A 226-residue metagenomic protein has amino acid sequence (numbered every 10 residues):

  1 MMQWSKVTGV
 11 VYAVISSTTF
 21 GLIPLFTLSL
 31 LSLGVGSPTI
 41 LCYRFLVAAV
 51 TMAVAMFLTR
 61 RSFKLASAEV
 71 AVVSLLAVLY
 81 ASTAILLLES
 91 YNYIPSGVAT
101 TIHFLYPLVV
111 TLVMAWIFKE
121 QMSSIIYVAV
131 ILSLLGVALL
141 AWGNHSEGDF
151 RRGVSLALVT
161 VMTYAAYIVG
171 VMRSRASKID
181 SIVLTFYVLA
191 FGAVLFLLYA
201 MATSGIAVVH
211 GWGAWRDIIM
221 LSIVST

Functional and structural regions predicted by a protein language model:
M1-Y43, V78, S82, L86 (+2 more regions): Glycine-/small-residue-enriched transmembrane alpha-helix faces in small-molecule transporters and effluxers
G9-A13, S17, V72-V73, A77 (+6 more regions): Residue-level signature of transmembrane alpha-helical cores of multipass secondary-active transporters and flippases
T19, P24, M56-H103, L139 (+1 more regions): Specific transmembrane alpha-helical segments of multi-pass solute transporters/efflux pumps, especially DMT/EamA
L25-S37, N92, L140-R152, A200-I218: Membrane-interface helix termini and inter-helical loops of multi-pass transporters
S32-S82, V109-V110, M162-G170, T185-S204: Transmembrane alpha-helices of multi-pass small-molecule transport proteins
T39-V50, Y80, L87-Q121, I126 (+1 more regions): Specific alpha-helical transmembrane segments that line the substrate/conduction pathway and gating interfaces
M52, V113, M122-W142, V161 (+1 more regions): Hydrophobic transmembrane alpha-helices of multi-pass small-molecule transport proteins
A66-S67, H103, K119-L139, F150-V154 (+1 more regions): Loop-to-transmembrane alpha-helix entry segments
